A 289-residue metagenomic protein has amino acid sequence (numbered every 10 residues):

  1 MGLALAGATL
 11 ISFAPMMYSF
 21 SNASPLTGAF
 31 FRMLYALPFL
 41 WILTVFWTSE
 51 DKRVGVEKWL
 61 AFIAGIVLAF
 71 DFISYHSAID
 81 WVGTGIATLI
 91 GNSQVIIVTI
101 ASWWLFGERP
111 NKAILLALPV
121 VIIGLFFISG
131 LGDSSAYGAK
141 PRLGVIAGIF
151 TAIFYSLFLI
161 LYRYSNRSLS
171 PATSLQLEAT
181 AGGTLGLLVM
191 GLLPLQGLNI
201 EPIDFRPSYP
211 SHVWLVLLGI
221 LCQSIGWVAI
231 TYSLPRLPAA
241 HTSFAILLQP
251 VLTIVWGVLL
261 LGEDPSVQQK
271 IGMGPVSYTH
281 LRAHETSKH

Functional and structural regions predicted by a protein language model:
M1-F30, I66, S74, Y137-Y164 (+1 more regions): Glycine-/small-residue-enriched transmembrane alpha-helix faces in small-molecule transporters and effluxers
M1-L3, T27-L43, A117-I123, L143-A147 (+3 more regions): Hydrophobic alpha-helical transmembrane segments of multi-pass integral membrane proteins, especially transporters
A8, A87-S93, Y162-T184, Q223-L259: Helix-helix packing/entry segments at the starts of transmembrane helices
L10-I11, W47-A87, G91, F127 (+1 more regions): Specific transmembrane alpha-helical segments of multi-pass solute transporters/efflux pumps, especially DMT/EamA
N22-L26, F30, R53-E57, L131-F154 (+2 more regions): Juxtamembrane helix-entry segments on the extracytoplasmic side of multipass membrane proteins
T27-L37, H76-R109, I114, T151 (+1 more regions): Specific alpha-helical transmembrane segments that line the substrate/conduction pathway and gating interfaces
V54-E57, G91, G107-L131, G138-V145 (+1 more regions): Loop-to-transmembrane alpha-helix entry segments
T279-K288: Conserved small/polar residues in nucleotide/adenosyl-binding loops
